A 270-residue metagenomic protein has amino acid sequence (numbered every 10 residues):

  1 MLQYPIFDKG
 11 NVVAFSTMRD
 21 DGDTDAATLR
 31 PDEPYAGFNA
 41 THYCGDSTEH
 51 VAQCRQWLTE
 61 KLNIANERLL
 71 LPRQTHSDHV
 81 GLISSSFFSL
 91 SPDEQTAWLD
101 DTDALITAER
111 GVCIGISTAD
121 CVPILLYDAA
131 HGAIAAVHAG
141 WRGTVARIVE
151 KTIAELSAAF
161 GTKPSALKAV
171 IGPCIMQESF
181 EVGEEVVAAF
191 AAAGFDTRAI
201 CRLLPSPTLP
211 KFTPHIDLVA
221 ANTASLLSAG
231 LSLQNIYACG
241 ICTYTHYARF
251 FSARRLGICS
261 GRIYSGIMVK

Functional and structural regions predicted by a protein language model:
M1-K270: Active-site microenvironment for binding and transforming phosphate-containing groups
